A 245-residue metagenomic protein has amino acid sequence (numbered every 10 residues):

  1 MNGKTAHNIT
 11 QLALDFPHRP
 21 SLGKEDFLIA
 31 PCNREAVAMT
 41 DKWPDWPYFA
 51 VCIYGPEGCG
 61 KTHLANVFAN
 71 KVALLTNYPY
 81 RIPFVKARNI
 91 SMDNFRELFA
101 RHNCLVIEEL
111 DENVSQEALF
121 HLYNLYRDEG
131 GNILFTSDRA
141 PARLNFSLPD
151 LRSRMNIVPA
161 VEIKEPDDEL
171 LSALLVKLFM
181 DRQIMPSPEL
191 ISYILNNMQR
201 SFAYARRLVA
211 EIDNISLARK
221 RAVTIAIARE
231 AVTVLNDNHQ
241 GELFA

Functional and structural regions predicted by a protein language model:
M1-K42, L217-A245: A short, basic N-terminal segment
Y48-A65: Walker A/P-loop nucleotide-binding motif
A69-C104, E112-Q116: Short glycine-rich substrate-engagement loop in P-loop NTPases that contacts/grips substrate
L98-A118, L122, E129-S137: Conserved P-loop NTPase "ATPase switch" module shared by AAA+ and STAND
P141-N156: Short regulatory helix/loop adjacent to the ATP-binding pocket of P-loop NTPases
V158-L170: Conserved AAA+ ATPase "SRH/arginine-finger" region at the nucleotide-binding site
L171, M185-N197: Short conserved motifs of the RecA-like P-loop NTPase core
M198-I212: The conserved phosphate-sensing helix
